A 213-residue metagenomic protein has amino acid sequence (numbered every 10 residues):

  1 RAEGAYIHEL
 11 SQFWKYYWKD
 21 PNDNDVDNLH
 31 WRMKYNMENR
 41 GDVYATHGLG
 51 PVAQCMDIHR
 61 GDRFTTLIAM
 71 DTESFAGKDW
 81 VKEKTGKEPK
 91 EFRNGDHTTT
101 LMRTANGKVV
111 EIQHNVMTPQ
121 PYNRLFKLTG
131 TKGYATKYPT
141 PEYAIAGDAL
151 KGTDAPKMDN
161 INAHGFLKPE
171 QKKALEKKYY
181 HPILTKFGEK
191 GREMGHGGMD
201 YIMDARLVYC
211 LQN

Functional and structural regions predicted by a protein language model:
R1-E91, L207, L211: Predominantly a Rossmann-like dinucleotide-binding segment in NAD(P)-dependent oxidoreductases
H8, H47, H97, H181 (+2 more regions): Histidine-centered active-site/metal-ligand motif
Y35-D42, K87-P89, H114-N115, F187-G197 (+1 more regions): Active-site rim elements
T46-H47, E91-D96, T104-A105, P119-Q120: A short catalytic or substrate-binding loop motif that flags glycine-/basic-rich loops and adjacent residues that bind
A53, P119-P139, Y143-N213: C-terminal helical cap and adjacent loop that interface with cofactors, partners, or active-site loops
R63, D96-T98, R124, T131: Residues that flank catalytic or metal-binding motifs in active/ligand-binding sites
T100-N106, G130: Active-site beta-strand termini and strand-to-loop segments that position acidic
V109-E111, Y134: Short, mixed charged/polar active-site loops that provide acid/base catalysis or chelate metal/phosphate cofactors
